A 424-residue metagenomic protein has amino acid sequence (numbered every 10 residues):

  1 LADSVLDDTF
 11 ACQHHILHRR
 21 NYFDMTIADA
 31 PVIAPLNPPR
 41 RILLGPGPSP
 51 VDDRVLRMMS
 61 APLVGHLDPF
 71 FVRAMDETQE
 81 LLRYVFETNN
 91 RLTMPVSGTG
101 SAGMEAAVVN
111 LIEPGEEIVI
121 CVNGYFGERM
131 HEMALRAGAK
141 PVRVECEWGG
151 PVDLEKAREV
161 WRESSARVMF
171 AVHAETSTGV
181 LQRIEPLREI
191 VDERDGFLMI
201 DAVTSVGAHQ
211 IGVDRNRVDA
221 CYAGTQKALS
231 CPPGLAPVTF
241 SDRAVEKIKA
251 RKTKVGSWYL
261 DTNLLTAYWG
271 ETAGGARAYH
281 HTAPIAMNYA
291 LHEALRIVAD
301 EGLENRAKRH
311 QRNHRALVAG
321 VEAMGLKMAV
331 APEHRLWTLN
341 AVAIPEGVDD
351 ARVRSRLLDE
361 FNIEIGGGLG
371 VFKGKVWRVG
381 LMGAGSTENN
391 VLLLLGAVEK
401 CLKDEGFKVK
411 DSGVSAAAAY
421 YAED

Functional and structural regions predicted by a protein language model:
D8-T9, N21-P62, D424: N-terminal glycine-rich, Lys/His-bearing helix-loop that initiates the first secondary-structure elements of many
R20-N21, V371, K375-D424: PLP-dependent enzyme catalytic core of the Aspartate aminotransferase-like
R40-S97, S101: A glycine-/small-polar-enriched, mobile loop at the entrance of the PLP active site in fold-type I
P50-V51, Q226-A319, A323, D424: Active-site C-terminal subdomain of aminotransferase-like
R91-N123, G127-H131: Conserved beta-loop-alpha segment that forms the PLP phosphate-binding cup at the N-terminus of a helix
P151-G207, A220, A228: Active-site phosphate-binding strand-loop segment of PLP-dependent enzymes
D214-Q226: Conserved active-site segment immediately N-terminal to the catalytic lysine that forms the internal aldimine
K327-E360: Conserved PLP-binding catalytic core of the aspartate aminotransferase-like
